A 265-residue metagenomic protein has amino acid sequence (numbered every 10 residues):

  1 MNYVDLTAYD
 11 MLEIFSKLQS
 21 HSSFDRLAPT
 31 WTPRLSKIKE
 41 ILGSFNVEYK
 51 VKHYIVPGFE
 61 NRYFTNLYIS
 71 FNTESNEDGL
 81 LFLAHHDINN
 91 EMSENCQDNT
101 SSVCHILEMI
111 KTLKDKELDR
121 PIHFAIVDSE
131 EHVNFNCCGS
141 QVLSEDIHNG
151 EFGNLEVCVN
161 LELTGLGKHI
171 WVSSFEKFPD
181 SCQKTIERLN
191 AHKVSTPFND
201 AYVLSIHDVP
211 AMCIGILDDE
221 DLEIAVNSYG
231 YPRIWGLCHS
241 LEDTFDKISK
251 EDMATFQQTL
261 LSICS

Functional and structural regions predicted by a protein language model:
M1-T32, K39, D87, L161-L163 (+1 more regions): N-terminal capping segment at the start of a domain
D5, Y9, D25-S36, C96-C104 (+3 more regions): Soluble non-cytosolic domains of exported or imported proteins
D10-N72: A non-catalytic alpha/beta surface segment that caps or lines the substrate-entry region of metallo-dependent hydrolase
Y63, N89-Y202: Acidic/histidine-rich catalytic neighborhood of metal-dependent amide-processing enzymes
Y68, L81-L83, H123-I126, E156-L161 (+1 more regions): Structural recognition of the beta-strand scaffold that forms the well-ordered cores of secreted hydrolase catalytic
T73-G79: Proline/glycine-enriched tight loop/beta-turn segments at coil->beta junctions that connect or precede beta-strands
A211-Y229: Short, solvent-exposed beta-strand-terminating loops
E223-S265: His/Asp/Glu-rich mid-to-C-terminal helical/loop segments that flank catalytic regions of hydrolases
